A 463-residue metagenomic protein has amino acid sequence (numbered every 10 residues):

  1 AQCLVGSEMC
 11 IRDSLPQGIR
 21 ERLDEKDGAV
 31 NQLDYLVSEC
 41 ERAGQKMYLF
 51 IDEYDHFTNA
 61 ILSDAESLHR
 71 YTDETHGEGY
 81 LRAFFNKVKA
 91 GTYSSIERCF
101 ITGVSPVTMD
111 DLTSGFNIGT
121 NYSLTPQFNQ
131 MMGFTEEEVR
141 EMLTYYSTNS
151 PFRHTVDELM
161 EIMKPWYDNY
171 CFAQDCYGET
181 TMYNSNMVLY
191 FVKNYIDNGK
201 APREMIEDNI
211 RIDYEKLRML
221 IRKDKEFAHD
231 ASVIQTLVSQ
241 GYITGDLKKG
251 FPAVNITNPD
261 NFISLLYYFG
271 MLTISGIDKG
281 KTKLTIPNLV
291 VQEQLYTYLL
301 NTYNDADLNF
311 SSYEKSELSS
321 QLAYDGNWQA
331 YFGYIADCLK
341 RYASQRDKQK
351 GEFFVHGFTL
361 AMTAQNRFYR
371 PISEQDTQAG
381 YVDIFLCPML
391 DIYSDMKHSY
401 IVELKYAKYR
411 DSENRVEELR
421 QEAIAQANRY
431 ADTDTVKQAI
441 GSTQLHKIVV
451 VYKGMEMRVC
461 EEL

Functional and structural regions predicted by a protein language model:
A1-G6, C10-D13: Single conserved hydrophobic/aromatic residue that forms the stacking wall/gate of nucleotide- or nucleobase-binding
I19-L36: Short glycine-rich substrate-engagement loop in P-loop NTPases that contacts/grips substrate
Y35-R42, R70-E97: Substrate-engagement module of ASCE P-loop NTPases
G44-E74: Conserved P-loop NTPase "ATPase switch" module shared by AAA+ and STAND
F50-D52, R82-A83, E97-V104: Structural recognition of the conserved hydrophobic beta-strand(s) that form the central parallel beta-sheet of P-loop
T108-S114, Y122-K193: Amphipathic alpha-helical segments of the small helical/lid subdomains adjacent to P-loop NTPase cores
G119, M182-A425, R429-A431, V459-L463: Extended alpha-helical interface modules used as scaffolds for assembling large macromolecular complexes
T435-L463: Domain-level recognition of nuclease-like catalytic cores that cleave nucleotide substrates
